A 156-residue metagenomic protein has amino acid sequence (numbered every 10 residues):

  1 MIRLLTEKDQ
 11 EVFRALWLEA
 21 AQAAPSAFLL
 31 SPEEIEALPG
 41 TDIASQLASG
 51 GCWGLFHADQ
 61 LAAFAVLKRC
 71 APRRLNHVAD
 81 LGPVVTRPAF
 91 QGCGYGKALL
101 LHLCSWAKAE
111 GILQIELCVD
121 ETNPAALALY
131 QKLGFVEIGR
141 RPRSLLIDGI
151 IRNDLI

Functional and structural regions predicted by a protein language model:
L4-A89, L100-H102, W106: Acetyl-CoA-dependent GNAT
K68-C70, R141-L146: Short, solvent-exposed loop/turn elements at beta->coil junctions and helix N-caps that rim active or binding pockets
R74, P83, R87-L101, K108-E110 (+2 more regions): Conserved glycine-rich acetyl-CoA-binding loop
L113-E116, D120-L127, Q131-L133, R143-I156: C-terminal "cap" of GNAT-fold acetyltransferases
